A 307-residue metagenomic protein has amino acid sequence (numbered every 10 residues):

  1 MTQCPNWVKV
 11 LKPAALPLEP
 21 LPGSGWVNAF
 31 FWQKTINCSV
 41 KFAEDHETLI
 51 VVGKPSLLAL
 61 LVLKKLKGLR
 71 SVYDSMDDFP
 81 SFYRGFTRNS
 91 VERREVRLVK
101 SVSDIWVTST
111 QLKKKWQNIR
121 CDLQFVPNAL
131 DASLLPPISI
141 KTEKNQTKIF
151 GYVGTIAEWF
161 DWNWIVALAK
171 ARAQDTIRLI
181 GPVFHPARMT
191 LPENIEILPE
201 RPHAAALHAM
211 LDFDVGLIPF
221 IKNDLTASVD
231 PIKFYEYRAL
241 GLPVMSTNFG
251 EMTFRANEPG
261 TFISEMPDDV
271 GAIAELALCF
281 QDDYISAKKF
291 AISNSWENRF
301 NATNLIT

Functional and structural regions predicted by a protein language model:
G25, D131-D212, F234: Conserved catalytic-core segment of nucleotide-activated headgroup transferases in glycan assembly
K34-K41, D45-E47, Y73, T87-I105: Membrane-proximal helix-turn-helix segments that form the acceptor-binding/catalytic region of lipid-linked
S75-T87: A short, histidine- and acid-enriched strand-loop-helix "catalytic/donor-clamping" loop that lines the nucleotide-sugar
S101-L123, T253-F254: A short, active-site helix/loop in glycosyltransferases that binds the activated sugar's phosphate group
Q111, V126-A132: Carbohydrate-associated surface elements
F160, A204, H208-A209, G216-A239 (+1 more regions): Nucleotide-sugar-dependent
E258-D268, E275-Q281: Conserved acidic donor-binding segment of nucleotide-sugar-dependent glycosyltransferases
C279-T307: A charged, aromatic-enriched C-terminal amphipathic alpha-helix characteristic of glycosyltransferases across folds
